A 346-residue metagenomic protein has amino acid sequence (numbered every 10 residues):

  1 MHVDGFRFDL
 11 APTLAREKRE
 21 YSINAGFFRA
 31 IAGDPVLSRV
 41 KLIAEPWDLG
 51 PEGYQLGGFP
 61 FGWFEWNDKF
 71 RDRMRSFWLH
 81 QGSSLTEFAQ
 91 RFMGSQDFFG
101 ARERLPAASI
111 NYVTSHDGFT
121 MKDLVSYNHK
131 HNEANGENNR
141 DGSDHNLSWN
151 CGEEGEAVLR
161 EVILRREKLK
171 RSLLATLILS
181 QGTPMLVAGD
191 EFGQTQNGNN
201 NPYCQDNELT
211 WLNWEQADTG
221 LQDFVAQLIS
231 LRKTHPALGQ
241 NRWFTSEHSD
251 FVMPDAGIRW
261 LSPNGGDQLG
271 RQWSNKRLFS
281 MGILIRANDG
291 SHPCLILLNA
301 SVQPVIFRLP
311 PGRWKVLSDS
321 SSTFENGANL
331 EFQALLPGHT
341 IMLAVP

Functional and structural regions predicted by a protein language model:
M1-E17: Active-site groove signature of glycoside hydrolases
H2, E17, I23-A188, F192-G193 (+6 more regions): Conserved alpha/beta catalytic core and glycan-binding cleft of carbohydrate-active enzymes
A157, V162-R171, T176-L186, D190-P346: Carbohydrate-interacting/catalytic domains
